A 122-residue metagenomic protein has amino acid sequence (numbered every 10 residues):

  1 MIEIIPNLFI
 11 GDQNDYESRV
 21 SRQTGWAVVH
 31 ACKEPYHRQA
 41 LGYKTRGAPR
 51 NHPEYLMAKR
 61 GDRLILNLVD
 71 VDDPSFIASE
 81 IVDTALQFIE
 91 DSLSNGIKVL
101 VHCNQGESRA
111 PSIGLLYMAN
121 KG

Functional and structural regions predicted by a protein language model:
I2-K98, A119-G122: Cysteine-based protein phosphatase catalytic domain of the PTP/DSP
V101: A short glycine-rich, hydrophobically flanked beta-strand micro-motif that places a catalytic Asp/Glu for divalent metal
N104-G122: Active-site-adjacent alpha-helix immediately C-terminal to a catalytic or transition-state-stabilizing loop
